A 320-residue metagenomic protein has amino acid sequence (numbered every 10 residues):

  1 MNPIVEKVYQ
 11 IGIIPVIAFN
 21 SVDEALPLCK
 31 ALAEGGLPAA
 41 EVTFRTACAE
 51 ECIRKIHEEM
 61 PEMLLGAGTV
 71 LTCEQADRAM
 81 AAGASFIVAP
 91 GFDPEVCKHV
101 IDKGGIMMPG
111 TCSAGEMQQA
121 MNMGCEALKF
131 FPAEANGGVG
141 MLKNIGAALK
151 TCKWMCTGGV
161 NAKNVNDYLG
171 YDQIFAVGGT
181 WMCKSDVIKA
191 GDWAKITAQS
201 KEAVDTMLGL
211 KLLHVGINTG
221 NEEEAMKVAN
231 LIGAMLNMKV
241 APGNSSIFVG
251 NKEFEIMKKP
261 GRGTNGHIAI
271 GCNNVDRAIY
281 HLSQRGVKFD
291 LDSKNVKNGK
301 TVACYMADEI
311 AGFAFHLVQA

Functional and structural regions predicted by a protein language model:
I4-A18, V204-A229, G263-I270: N-terminal beta-strand motif that seeds the catalytic metal site of vicinal oxygen chelate
P15, L32, A79, L128 (+2 more regions): Conserved, mostly hydrophobic/aromatic
V16-A18, A39-T46, M63-L71, A84-F92 (+3 more regions): Catalytic beta/alpha-barrel core
L28, T72-A82, G115-M123, G140 (+1 more regions): Catalytic cores of alpha/beta
R45-A47, G216-F254, Q284, K297-K300: Core segments of cupin and vicinal oxygen chelate
P90-V96, K129-V139, Q173-I196: Glycine-rich phosphate-binding active-site loops on the catalytic face of alpha/beta enzymes
V100-G105, D186-L208: C-terminal helical cap(s) of enzyme catalytic domains, especially alpha/beta-barrels
K252-K258, S283-A320: Vicinal oxygen chelate
